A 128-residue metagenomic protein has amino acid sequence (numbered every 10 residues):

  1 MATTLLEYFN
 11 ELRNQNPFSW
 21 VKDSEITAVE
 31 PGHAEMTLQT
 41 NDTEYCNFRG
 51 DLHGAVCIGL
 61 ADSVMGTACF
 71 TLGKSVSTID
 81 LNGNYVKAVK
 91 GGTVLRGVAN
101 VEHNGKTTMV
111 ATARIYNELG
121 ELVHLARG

Functional and structural regions predicted by a protein language model:
M1-G128: Terminal targeting signals and extreme-terminal segments of soluble enzymes
